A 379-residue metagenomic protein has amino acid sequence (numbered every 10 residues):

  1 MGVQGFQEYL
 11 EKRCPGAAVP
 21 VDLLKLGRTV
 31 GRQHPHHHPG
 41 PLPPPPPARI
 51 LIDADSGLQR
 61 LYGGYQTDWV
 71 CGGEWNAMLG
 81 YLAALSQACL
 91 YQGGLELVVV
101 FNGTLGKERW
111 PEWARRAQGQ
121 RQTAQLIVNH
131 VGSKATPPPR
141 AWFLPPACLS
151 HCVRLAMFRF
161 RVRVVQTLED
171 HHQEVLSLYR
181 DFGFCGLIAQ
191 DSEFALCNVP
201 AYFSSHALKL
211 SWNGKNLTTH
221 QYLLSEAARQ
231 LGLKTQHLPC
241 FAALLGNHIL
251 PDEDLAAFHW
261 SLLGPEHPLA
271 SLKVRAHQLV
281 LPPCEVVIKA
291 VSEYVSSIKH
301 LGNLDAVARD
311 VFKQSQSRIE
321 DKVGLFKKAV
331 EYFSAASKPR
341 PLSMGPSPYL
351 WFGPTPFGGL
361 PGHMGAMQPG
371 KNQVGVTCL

Functional and structural regions predicted by a protein language model:
M1-G186, E193-L379: Noncatalytic, typically N-terminal accessory segments of nucleic acid-processing enzymes and closely related
